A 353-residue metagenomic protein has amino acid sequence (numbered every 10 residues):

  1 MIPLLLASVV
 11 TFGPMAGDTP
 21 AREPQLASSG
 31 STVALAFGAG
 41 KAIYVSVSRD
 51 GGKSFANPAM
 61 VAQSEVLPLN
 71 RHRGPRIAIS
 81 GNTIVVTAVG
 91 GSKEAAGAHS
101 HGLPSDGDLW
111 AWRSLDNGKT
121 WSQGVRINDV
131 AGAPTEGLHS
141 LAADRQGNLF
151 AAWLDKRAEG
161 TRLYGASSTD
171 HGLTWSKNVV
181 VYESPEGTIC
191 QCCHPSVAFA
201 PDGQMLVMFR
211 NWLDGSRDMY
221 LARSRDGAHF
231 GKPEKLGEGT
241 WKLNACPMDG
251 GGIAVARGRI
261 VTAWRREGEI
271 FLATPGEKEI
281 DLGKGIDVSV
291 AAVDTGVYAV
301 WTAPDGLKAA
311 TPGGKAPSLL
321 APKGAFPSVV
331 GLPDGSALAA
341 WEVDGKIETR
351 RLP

Functional and structural regions predicted by a protein language model:
M1-L6: Sec-dependent signal peptide recognition, specifically the positively charged N-region followed immediately by
A7-P353: Extracellular, repeat-based ectodomains that mediate carbohydrate processing or recognition
